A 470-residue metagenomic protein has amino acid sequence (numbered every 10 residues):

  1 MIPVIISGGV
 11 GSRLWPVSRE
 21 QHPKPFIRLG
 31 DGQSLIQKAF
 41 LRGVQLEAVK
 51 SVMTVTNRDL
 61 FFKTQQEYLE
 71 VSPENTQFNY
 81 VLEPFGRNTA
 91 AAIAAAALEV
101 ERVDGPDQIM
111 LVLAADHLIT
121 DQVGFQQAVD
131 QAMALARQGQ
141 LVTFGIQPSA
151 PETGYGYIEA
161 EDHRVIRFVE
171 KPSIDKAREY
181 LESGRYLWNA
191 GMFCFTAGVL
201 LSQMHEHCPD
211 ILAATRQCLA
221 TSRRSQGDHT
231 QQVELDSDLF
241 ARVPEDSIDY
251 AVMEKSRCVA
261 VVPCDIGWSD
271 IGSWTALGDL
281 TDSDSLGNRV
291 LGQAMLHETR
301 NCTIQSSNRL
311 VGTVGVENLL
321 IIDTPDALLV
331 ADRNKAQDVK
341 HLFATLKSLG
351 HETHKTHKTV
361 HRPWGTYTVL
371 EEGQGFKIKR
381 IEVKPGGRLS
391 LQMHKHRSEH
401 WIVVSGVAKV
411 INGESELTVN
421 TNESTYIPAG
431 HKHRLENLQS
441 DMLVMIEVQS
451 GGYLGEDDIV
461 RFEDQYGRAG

Functional and structural regions predicted by a protein language model:
M1, V49-K50, T76-Q77, G105-Q108 (+8 more regions): Short coil/turn connectors at secondary-structure junctions
I2-I5, S12-A114, T120-G124, D130 (+3 more regions): Conserved N-terminal catalytic core of the sugar/cofactor nucleotidyltransferase
F26, I36, A96, D116 (+4 more regions): Residue-level signal for inorganic ion chemistry
M110, I166, M192-F193, S269 (+2 more regions): A residue-level structural signature of the nucleotidyltransferase/glycosyltransferase Rossmann-like core
L118-I119, T425: A short, conserved beta-strand element in the Rossmann-like catalytic core that flanks the donor/metal-binding loop
I119-F240, A260: Conserved core of the sugar-phosphate nucleotidyltransferase
V199-I402, V407-Y426, H433, N437-L438 (+2 more regions): Left-handed beta-helix
M445: Noncatalytic nucleic-acid binding interfaces
